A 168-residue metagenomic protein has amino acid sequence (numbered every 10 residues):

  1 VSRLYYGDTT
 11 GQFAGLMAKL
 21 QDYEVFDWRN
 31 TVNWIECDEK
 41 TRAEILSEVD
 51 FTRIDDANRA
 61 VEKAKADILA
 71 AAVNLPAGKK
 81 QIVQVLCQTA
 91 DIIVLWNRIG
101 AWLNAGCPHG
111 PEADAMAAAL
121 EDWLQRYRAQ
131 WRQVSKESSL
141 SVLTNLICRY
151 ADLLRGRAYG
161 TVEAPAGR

Functional and structural regions predicted by a protein language model:
V1-R168: Substrate-binding groove of N-acetylhexosamine-processing glycoside hydrolases
